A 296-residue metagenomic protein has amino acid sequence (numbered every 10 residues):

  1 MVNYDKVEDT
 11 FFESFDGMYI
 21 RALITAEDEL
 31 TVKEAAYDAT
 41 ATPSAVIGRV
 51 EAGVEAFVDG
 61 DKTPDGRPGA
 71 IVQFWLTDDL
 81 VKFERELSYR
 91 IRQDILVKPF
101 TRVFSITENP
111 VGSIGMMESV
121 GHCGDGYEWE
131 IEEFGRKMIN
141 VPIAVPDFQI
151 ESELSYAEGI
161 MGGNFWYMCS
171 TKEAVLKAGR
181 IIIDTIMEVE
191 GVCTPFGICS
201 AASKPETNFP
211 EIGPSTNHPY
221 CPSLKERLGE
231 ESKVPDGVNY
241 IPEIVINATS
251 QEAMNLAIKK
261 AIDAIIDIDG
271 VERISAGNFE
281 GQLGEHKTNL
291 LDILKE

Functional and structural regions predicted by a protein language model:
V2-E13, M18-G60, V72-L76, R85-E243 (+4 more regions): Conserved mixed alpha/beta catalytic, RNA-binding, or beta-rich assembly cores of soluble enzyme, regulatory
